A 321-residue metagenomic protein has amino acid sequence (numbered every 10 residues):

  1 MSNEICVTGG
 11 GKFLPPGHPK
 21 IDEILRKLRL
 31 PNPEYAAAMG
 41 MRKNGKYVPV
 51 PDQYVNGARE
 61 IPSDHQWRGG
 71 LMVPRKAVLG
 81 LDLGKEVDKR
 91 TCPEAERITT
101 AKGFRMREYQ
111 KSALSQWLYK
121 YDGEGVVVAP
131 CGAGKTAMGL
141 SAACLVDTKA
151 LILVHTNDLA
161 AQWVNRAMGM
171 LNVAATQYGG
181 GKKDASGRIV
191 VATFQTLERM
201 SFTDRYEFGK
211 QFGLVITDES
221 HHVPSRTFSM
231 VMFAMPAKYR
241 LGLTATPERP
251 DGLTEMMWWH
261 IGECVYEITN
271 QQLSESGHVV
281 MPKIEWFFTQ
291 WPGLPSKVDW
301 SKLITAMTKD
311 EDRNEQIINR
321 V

Functional and structural regions predicted by a protein language model:
M1-L81, K85-T91: N-terminal accessory nucleic-acid engagement/regulatory domains that precede and modulate ATP-driven motor cores
V87-V128: Conserved pre-motif I regulatory segment
Y121-V146: Walker A/P-loop
A143, P295-V321: Conserved interdomain hinge at the start of the Helicase C-terminal
K149-T156: Conserved RecA-like ASCE P-loop NTPase motor core of nucleic-acid helicases/translocases
N157-K182: Conserved helix-turn-beta segment of the N-terminal RecA-like "Helicase ATP-binding" lobe in SF1/SF2 helicases
G180-L214, S225-V231: Conserved helix/coil segment N-terminal to the catalytic DExD/H
G213, H221-E285: Post-DEXD/H (motif II) to motif III coupling segment of the RecA-like Helicase ATP-binding lobe
